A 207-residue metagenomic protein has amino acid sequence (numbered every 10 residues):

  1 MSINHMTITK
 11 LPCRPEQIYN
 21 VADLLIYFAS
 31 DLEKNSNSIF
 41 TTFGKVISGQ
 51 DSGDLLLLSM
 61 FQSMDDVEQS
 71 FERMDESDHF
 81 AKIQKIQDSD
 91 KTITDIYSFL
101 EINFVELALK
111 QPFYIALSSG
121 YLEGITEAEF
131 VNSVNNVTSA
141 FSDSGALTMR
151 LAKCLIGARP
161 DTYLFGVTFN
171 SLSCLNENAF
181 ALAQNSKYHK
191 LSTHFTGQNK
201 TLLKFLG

Functional and structural regions predicted by a protein language model:
M1-G207: Short S/T/G/P-rich N-terminal loop/turn motif that feeds into the first structured element of a domain
